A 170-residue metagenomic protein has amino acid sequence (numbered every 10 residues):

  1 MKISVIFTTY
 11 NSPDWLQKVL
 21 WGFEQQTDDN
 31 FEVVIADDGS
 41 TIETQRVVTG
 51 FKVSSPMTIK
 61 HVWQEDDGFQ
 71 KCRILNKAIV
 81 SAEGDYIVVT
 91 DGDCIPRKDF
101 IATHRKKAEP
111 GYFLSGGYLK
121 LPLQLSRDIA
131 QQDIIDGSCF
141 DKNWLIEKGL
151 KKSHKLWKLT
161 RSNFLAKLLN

Functional and structural regions predicted by a protein language model:
K2-S4, E32: Cell-envelope/extracellular polymer assembly enzymes that use nucleotide-activated donors
N11, F23, D38-G39: Conserved short acidic donor-positioning loop in nucleotide-sugar-dependent glycosyltransferases
W21-N30: Short, acidic, metal-binding catalytic loop of nucleotide-sugar glycosyltransferases
N30-I42, K60-Q64: Short beta-strand/loop segment that forms part of the nucleotide-sugar
D37-V48, G68, C94: A conserved acidic beta->alpha catalytic loop
E65-A82, D99: Glycine-rich, basic loop-to-helix element that forms the pyrophosphate-binding segment of sugar-nucleotide handling
I87: Short aromatic/hydrophobic "clamp" motif used to bind/position activated sugar donors
D99-F140, L145: Conserved donor NDP-sugar-binding/catalytic core segment of glycosyltransferases
